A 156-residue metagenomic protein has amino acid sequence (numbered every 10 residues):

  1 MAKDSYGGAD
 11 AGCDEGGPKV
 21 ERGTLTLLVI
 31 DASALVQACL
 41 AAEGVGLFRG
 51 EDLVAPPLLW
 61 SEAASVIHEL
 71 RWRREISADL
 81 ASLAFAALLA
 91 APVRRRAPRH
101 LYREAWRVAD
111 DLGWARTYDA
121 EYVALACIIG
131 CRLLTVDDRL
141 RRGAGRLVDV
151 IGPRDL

Functional and structural regions predicted by a protein language model:
M1-W60, L70-L83: Short, well-structured N-terminal submotif of metal-dependent ribonuclease cores
K3-L27, W60, V123-L156: Acidic, PIN/NYN-like endoribonuclease modules and their adjacent C-terminal/linker elements
I30, A55, R96, T117-A120 (+1 more regions): Short beta-strand scaffold positions
S33, P57, R99, D137-D138: Alpha-helix N-cap/helix-start capping motif
L80-L112: Acidic catalytic patch
R94, A115, G130-R132: Residue-level detector of anion-binding/catalytic polar loops
